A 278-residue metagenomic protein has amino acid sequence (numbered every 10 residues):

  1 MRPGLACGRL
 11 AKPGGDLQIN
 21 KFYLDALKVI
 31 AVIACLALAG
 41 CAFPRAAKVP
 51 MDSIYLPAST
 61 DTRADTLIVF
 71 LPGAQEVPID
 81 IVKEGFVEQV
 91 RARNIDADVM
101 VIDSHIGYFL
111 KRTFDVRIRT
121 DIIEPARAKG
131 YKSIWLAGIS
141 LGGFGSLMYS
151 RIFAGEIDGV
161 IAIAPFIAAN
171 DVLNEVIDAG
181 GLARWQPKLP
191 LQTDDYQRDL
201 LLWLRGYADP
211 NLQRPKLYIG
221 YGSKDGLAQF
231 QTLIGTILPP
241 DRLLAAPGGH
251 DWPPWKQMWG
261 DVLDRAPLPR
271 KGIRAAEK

Functional and structural regions predicted by a protein language model:
G4, G8, G14-G15: Residue-identity detector for glycine
G15-Q18, P247: Intrinsic low-complexity/disordered segments
N20-I30: Bacterial N-terminal signal peptides that target proteins for export
I30-A39: Bacterial N-terminal signal peptides
A42-K278: Non-catalytic cap/lid and distal C-terminal segments of serine-dependent acyl enzymes
